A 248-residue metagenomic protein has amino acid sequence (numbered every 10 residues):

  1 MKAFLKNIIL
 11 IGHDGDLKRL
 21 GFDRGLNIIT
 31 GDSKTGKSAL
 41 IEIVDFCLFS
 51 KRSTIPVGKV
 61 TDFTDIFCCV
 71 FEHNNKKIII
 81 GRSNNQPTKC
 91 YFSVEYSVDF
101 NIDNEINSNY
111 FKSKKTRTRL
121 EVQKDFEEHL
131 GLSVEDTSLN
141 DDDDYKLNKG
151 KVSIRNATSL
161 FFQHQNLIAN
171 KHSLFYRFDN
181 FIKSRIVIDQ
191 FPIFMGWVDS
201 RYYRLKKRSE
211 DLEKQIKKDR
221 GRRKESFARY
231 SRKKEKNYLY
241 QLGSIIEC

Functional and structural regions predicted by a protein language model:
M1-I80, C90-Y91: Extreme N-terminal "head/tail" segments of very large remodeling/mechanoenzyme assemblies
I43, D125, Q190, K218-G221 (+1 more regions): Amphipathic alpha-helical segments that form well-ordered structural scaffolds and often line/cohere around active
C47-K51, E128-D136, Q215: Conserved short hydrophobic interaction patches
R52-V57, K77-I79, D199-K207, E225: Short, solvent-exposed secondary-structure capping/transition elements
V57-D65, D142, R204-I216: Short alpha-helical "patches" and their helix-cap loops
N85-Y203, K207-E210: Extended, charged alpha-helical "arm/stalk" segments used for dimerization and assembly in large NTPase-driven machines
Q215-C248: Extended alpha-helical coiled-coil "stalk/arm" regions that act as elongated linkers or oligomerization scaffolds
